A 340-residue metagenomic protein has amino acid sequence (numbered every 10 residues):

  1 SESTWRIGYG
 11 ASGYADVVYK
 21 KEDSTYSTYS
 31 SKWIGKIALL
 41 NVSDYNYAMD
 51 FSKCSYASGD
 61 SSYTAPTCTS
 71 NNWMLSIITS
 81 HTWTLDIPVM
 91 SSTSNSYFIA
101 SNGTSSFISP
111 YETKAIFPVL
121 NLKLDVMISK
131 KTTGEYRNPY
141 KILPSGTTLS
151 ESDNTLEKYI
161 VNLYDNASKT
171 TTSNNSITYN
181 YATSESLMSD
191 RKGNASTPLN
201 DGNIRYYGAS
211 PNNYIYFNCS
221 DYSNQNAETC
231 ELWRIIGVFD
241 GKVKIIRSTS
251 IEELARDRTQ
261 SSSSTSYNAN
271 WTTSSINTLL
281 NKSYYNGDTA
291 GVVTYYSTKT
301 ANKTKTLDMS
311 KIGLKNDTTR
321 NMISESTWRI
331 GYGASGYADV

Functional and structural regions predicted by a protein language model:
S1-V340: Long, domain-scale functional regions
